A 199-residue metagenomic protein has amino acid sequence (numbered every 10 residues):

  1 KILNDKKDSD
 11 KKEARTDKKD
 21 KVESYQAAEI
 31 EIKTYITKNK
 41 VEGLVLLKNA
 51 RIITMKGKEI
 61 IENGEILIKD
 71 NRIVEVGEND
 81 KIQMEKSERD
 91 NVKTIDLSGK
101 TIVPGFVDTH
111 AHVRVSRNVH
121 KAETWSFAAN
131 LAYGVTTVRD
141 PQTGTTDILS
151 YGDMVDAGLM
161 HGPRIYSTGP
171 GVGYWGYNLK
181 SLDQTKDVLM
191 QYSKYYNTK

Functional and structural regions predicted by a protein language model:
K1-N49, Q83-E85, T94-I95: Extracellular/periplasmic ectodomains of large secreted or surface enzymes and adhesion receptors
Y35-T37, M55-E59, M84-K86, V119-H120: Short loop/turn motifs at secondary-structure junctions and domain boundaries
E42, L47, I61-N63, I68 (+6 more regions): Extracytoplasmic
L46, L67, E75, Y166-S167: Soluble periplasmic/extracytoplasmic beta-strand elements of cell-envelope proteins
R51-I53: Beta-strand-rich structural segments
K58-V103: Histidine-rich, glycine-flanked metal-binding segment
D96-A111, V119-K199: Divalent-metal coordination cores built from histidine and acidic residues
